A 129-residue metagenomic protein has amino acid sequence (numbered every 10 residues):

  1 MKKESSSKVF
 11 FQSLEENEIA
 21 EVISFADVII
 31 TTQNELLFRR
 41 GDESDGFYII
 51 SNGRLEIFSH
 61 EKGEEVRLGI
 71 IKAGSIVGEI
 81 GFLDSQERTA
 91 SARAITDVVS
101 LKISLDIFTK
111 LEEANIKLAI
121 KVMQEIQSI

Functional and structural regions predicted by a protein language model:
M1-Q33: Cyclic nucleotide-binding regulatory module and flanking cytosolic helices
S6, I23-S24, K72, R93 (+1 more regions): Alpha-helix boundary recognition
F10, E35-D97, F108: Cyclic nucleotide-binding regulatory domains
E18-E21, R88-T89, D106-I129: A small-molecule sensor/coupling module
I30, E61, S85, E112-I116: Flexible interhelical turns and helix-capping residues at alpha-helix boundaries within structured domains
I30-Q33, I57, A119-I120, I129: A short hydrophobic/aromatic micro-motif that marks alpha-helical segments and, especially, helix-coil
L101: Conserved active-site beta-strand element of glycosyltransferases/polysaccharide synthases
